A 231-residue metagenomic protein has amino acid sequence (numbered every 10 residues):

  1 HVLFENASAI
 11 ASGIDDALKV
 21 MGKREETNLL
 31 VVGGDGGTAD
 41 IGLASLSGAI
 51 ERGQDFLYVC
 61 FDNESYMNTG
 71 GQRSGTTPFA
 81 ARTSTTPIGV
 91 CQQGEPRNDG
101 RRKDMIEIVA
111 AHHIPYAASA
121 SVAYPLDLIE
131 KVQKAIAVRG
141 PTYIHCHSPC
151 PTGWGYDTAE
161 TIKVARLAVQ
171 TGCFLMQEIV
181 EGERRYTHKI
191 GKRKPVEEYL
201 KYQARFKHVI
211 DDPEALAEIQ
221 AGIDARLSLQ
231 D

Functional and structural regions predicted by a protein language model:
H1-M67, Q72, A123, D127-E130 (+1 more regions): Thiamine diphosphate
K23-E26, G75-A135: Conserved thiamine diphosphate
T27, G140-T142: Short, well-ordered coil/turn segments that N-cap beta-strands
C60, A118-A120, Y143-H147: Short, conserved beta-strand edge motifs with alternating hydrophobic and charged residues
Q72-F79, P125, V132-R139, G155-L167: Short, surface-exposed, charged loop/turn segments at secondary-structure junctions
H112, V138-R139, T171: Structured helix-beta-strand junction loops
S148-D231: Flexible, low-complexity linker and terminal segments
